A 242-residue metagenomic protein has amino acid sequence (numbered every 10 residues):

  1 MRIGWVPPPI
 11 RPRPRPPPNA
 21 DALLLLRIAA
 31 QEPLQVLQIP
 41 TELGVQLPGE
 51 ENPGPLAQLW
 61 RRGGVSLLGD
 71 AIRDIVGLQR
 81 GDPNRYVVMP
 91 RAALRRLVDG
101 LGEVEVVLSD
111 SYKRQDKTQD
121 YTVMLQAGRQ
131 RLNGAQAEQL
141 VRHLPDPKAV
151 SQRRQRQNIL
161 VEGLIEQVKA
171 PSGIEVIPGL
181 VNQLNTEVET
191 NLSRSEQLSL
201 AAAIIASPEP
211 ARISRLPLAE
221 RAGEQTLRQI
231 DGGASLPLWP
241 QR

Functional and structural regions predicted by a protein language model:
M1-R242: Non-catalytic, solvent-exposed segments at the cell envelope interface
